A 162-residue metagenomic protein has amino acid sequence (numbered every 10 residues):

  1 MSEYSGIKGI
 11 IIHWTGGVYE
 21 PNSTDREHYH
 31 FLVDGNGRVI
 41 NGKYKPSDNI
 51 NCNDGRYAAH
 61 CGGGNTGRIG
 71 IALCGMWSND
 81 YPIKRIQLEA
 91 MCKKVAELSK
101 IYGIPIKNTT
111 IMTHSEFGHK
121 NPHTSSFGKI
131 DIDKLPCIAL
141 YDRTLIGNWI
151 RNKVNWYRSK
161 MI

Functional and structural regions predicted by a protein language model:
M1-I10, M76-I162: Basic/polar, cationic surfaces and motifs that engage anionic cell-wall and phosphate/carboxylate ligands
M1-R56: Short, conserved "active-site rim" segments that organize catalytic pockets and cofactor/ligand binding
S5-I7, R26, G64-R68, I106: Short, solvent-exposed loop/turn segments at the edges of secondary structure
N22, N36, N41, N49-N53 (+6 more regions): Detector for Asparagine
L32, V39-R85: Peptidoglycan-targeting cell-wall enzymes and recognition modules
N36, G55-A59, V95-L98, P136: Glycine-rich loops and low-complexity Gly/Arg-rich segments that provide flexible linkers or classic glycine-based
